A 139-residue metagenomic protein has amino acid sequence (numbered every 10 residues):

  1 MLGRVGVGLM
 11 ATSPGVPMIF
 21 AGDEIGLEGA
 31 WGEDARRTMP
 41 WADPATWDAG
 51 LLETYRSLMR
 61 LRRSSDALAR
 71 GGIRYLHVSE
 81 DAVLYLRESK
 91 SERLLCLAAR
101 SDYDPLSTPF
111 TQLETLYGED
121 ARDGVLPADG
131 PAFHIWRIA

Functional and structural regions predicted by a protein language model:
M1: Active-site glycine- and acidic-residue-rich loops that bind and position anionic ligands or nucleotide-like cofactors
R4-G6, A11-I19, D23-A139: Carbohydrate-interacting/catalytic domains
